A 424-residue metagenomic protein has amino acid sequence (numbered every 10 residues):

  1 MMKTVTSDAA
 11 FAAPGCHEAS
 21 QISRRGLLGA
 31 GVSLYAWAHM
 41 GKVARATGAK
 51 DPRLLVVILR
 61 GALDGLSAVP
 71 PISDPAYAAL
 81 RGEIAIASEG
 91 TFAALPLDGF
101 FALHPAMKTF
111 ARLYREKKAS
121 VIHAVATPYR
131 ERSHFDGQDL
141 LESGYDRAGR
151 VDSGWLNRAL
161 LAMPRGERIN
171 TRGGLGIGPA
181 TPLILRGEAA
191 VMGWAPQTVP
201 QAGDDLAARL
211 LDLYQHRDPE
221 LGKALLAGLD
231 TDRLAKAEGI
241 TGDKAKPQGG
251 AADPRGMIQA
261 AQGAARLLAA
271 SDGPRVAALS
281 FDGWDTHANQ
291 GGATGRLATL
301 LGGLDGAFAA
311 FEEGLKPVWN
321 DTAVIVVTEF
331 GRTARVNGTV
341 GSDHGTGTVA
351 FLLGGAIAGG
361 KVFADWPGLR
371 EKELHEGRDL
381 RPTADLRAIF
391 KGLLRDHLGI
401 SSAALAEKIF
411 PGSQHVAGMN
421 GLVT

Functional and structural regions predicted by a protein language model:
M2-G314, R335, V349-L353, A358-T424: Feature for exported/extracytoplasmic and membrane-associated proteins, marking the mature portion
S133-H134, G338-H344: Short glycine-biased active-site loop of nucleotidyltransferases that positions the nucleotide triphosphate and helps
F308, E312-T339: Metal-dependent active-site segment of extracytoplasmic phospho-/sulfohydrolases and closely related
